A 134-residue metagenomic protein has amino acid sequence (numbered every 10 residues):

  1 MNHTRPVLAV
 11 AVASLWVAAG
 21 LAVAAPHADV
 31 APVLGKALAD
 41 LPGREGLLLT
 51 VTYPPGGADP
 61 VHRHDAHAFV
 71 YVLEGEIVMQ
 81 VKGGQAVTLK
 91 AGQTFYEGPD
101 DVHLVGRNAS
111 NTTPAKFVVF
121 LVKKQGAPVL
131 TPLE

Functional and structural regions predicted by a protein language model:
N2-A9, W16-L47, Q80, F95-Y96 (+1 more regions): A short, N-terminal "cap"/entry segment at the start of jelly-roll beta-barrel domains of the cupin/DSBH fold
L34-A66: N-terminal targeting signals for Sec/Tat export/insertion, comprising classic cleavable signal peptides
L38-G43, Y53-P54, G83-D100: Short acidic-glycine-tyrosine-enriched beta hairpin
G43-L48, H67, G84, D100 (+1 more regions): Extracytoplasmic
V51, P55-G57, L73-E76, V81 (+2 more regions): Sec/Tat-exported extracytoplasmic proteins
A58-P60, V78, F95, P99-N108: Histidine-centered metal-chelating micro-motifs
H64-G84, A91-Q93: Glycine- and acidic-residue-biased ligand/ion/polar-headgroup-sensing regions
A86, D101-A127: Ligand-binding loop in jelly-roll beta-barrel domains
